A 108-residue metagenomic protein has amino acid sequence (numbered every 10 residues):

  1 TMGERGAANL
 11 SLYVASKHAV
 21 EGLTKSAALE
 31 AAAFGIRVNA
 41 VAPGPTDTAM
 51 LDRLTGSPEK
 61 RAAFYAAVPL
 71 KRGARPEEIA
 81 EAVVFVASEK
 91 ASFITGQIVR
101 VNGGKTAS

Functional and structural regions predicted by a protein language model:
T1-E4, S26, L70, G104: Active-site pre-Tyr helix/loop in NAD(P)-dependent dehydrogenases
G3-L10, A15, A32, L51: Active-site "substrate specificity/gating" loop of NAD(P)-dependent dehydrogenases, especially the short-chain
S16, T24: Active-site helix of classical SDR
E21, A42-R53: Short, flexible catalytic-loop segment of classical short-chain dehydrogenase/reductase
L29-A33, S92: Alpha-helical segment proximal to the catalytic Tyr-Lys
V38-V41, L51, G96, V101: Hydrophobic structural elements of the Rossmann-like NAD(P)H-binding subdomain that define the short-chain
A40, A62-K90, I94, G103: C-terminal helical subdomain
R53-L54, A67: Amphipathic alpha-helical segments that mediate coupling or scaffolding at interfaces
